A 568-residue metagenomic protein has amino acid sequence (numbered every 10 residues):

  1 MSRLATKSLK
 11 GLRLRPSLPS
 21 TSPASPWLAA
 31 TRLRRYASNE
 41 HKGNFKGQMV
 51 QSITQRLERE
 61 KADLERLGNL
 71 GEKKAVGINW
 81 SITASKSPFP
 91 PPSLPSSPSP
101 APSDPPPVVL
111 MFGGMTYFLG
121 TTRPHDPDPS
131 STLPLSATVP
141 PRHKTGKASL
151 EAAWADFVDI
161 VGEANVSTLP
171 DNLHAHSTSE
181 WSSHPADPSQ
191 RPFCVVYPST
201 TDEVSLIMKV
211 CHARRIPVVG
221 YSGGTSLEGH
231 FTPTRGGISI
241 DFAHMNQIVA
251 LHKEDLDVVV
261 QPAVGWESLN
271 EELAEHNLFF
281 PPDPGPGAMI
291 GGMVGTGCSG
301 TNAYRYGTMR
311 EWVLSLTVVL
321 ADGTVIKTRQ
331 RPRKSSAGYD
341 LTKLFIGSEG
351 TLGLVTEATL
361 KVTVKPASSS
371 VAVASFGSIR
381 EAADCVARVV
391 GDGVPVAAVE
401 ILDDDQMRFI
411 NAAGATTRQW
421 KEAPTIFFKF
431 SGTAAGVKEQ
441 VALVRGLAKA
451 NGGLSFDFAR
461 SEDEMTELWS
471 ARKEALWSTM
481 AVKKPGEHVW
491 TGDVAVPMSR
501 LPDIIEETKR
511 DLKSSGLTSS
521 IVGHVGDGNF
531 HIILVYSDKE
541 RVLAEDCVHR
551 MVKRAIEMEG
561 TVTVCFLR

Functional and structural regions predicted by a protein language model:
S2-A5, S22-K209, S226-L256, Q406-A415 (+2 more regions): N-terminal flexible segment immediately upstream of the FAD-binding catalytic core in FAD-dependent oxidoreductases
P98-P102, P170-S177, V364, S370 (+3 more regions): C-terminal substrate-recognition/cap domain of FAD-linked oxidoreductases
S222-T225, G285, I401-D404, L567: Short, ordered loop/turn segments at secondary-structure junctions
Q247-E254, V258-E400: FAD-binding subdomain of flavoenzyme oxidoreductases
H524, G560-R568: Short acidic/histidine-rich active-site segments
